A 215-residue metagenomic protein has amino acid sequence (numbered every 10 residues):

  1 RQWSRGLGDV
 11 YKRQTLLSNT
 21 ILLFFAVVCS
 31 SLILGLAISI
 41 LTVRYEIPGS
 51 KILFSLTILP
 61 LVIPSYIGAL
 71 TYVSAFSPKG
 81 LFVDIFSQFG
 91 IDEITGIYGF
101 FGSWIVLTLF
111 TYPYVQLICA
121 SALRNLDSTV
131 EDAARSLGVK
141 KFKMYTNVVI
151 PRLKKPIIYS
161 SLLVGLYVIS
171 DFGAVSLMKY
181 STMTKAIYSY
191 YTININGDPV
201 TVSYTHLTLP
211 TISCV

Functional and structural regions predicted by a protein language model:
Q2-Y11, H206-V215: Single conserved hydrophobic/aromatic residue that forms the stacking wall/gate of nucleotide- or nucleobase-binding
R5, Q14, E46-I52, A69-T108 (+2 more regions): Membrane-interfacial helix termini and adjacent extracytoplasmic/periplasmic loops of multi-pass transporters
G8, V175-L207: Interhelical loop and adjacent transmembrane-helix boundary motif in polytopic membrane transport permeases
K12-T42, L56: Transmembrane alpha-helix signature in integral membrane proteins
L41-Y72, E131, Y145: Cytoplasmic-entry segments and transmembrane alpha-helices of multi-pass inner-membrane transporters
S74, Y114-I118, P156-Y190: Non-cytoplasmic
G96-R135, N147-V148, I157-V164: Membrane-cytosol interface at the C-terminal ends of specific transmembrane alpha-helices in multi-pass membrane
L137-V139, P151: Glycine/proline-centered hinge or cleavage motifs at structural transition points of membrane proteins
